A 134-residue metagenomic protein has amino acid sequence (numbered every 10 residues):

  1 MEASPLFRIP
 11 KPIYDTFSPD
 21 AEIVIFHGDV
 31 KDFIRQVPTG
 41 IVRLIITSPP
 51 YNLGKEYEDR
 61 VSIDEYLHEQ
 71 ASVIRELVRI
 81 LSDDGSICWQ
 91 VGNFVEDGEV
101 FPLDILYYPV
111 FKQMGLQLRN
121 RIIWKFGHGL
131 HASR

Functional and structural regions predicted by a protein language model:
M1-R134: Core catalytic lobe of class I
